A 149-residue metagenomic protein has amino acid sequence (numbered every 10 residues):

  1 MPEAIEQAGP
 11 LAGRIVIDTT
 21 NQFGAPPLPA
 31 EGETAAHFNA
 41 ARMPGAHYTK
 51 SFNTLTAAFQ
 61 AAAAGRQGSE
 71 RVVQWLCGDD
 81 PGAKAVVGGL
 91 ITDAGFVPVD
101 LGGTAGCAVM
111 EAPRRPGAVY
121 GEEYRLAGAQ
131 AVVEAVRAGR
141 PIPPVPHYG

Functional and structural regions predicted by a protein language model:
M1-P26: Rossmann-fold NAD(P) dinucleotide-binding segment
P2, G45-K50, P98-D100: Short, structured loop/turn "capping" segments at alpha-beta junctions
R14-I17, A35-N53: Rossmann-fold dehydrogenase core element
I17-T19, S51, C77, L101: Generic beta-sheet signal
G24-E31, H37, A62-G82, Y120: Short beta-strand and adjoining strand-loop segment in the mid-core of the Rossmann-like NAD(P)-dependent dehydrogenase
T56-Q60: Rossmann-like dinucleotide/flavin-binding elements
V72-G149: Active-site-lining helix/loop region of Rossmann-like oxidoreductase modules
